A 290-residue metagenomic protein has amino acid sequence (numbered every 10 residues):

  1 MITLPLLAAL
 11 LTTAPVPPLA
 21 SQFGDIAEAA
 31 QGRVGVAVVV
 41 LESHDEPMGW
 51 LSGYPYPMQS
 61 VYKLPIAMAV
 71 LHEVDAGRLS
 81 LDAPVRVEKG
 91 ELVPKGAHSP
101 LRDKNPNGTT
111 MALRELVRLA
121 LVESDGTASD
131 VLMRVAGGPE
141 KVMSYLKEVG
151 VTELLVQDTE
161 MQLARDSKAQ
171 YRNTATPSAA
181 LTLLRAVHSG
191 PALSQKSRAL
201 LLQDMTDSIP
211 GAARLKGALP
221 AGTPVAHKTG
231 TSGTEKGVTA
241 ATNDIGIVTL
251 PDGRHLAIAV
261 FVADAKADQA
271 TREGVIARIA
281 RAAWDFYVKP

Functional and structural regions predicted by a protein language model:
M1-A8: Sec-dependent signal peptide recognition, specifically the positively charged N-region followed immediately by
V16-D25, A30, P47, Y54 (+5 more regions): Structured C-terminal helix/loop/strand segments within mature extracytoplasmic catalytic/sensor domains
Q31-R33, L51-G53, Q59-V61, S80-D82 (+7 more regions): Extracytoplasmic
R33, T109, D130-S189: Mid-domain, small-residue-enriched loop/turn segments at the edges of structured enzyme/sensor domains
A37-E42: Short hydrophobic alpha-helical segments used for membrane anchoring or interfacial signaling
Y56-V85, A120, I258: Active-site SXXK
H72-L92, G138-P139, S194-R198: Short, well-structured active-site flanking segments
L92-D130: Conserved catalytic neighborhood of penicillin-recognizing serine enzymes
